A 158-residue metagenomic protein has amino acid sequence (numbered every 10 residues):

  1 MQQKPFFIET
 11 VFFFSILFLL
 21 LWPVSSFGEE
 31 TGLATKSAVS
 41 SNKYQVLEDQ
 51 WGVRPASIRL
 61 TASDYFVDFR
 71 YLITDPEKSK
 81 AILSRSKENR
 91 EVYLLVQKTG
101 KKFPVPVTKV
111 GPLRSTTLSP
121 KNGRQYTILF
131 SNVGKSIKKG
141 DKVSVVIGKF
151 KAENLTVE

Functional and structural regions predicted by a protein language model:
Q2-F13: Bacterial N-terminal signal peptides that target proteins for export
V11-W22: Bacterial N-terminal signal peptides
S26-G28: Boundary at the C-terminal end of the N-terminal hydrophobic targeting segment
T31-E88: N-terminal secretory signal peptides
T35, V46-L47, K80-Q97, V133 (+1 more regions): Long, contiguous binding/interaction regions
R70-L72, L129, V146: Residue-level recognition of well-ordered beta-strand positions that form the cores of beta-sheet-rich folds across
T74-S119: The feature marks short-to-medium sequence segments in extracytoplasmic or secretory-pathway proteins
K102-K142: Short, solvent-exposed, Trp/other aromatic-anchored flexible loops in extracytoplasmic proteins
